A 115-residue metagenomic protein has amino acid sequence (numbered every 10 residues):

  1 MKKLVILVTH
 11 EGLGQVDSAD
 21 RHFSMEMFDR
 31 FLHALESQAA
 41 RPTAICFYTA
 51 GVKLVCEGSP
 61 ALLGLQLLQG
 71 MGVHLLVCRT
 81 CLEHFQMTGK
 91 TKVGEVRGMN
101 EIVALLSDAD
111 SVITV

Functional and structural regions predicted by a protein language model:
K3, L7-R41: Conserved mixed alpha/beta catalytic, RNA-binding, or beta-rich assembly cores of soluble enzyme, regulatory
L7-T9, Y48, R79, T114-V115: Short beta-strand segments
F23-D29, S59-L63, E95: Charged helix-capping and loop-helix junction motifs
L32, L62-Q66, V103: Short amphipathic alpha-helical segments and helix-helix/interface helices
P42-T49, H74-T80: Short internal beta-strands
A44-C46, G51-P60: N-terminal beta-loop-helix "entrance" segment that forms/cooperates in small-molecule cofactor or anionic ligand
A61-M87: A glycine-rich helix N-cap at a beta->alpha junction
F85-V115: C-terminal structural segments of small proteins and small subunits
